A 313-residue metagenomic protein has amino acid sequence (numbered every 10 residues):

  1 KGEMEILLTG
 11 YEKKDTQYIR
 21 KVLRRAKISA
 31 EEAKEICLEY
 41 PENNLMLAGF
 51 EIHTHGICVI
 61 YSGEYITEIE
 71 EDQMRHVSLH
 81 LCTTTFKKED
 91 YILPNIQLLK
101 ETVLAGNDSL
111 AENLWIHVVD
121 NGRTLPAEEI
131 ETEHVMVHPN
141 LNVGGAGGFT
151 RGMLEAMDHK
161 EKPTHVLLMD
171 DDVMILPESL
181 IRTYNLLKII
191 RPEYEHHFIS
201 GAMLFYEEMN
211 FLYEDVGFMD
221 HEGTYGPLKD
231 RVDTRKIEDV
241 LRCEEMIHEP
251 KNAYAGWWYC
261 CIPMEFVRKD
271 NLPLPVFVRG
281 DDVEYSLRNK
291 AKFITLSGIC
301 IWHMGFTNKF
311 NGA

Functional and structural regions predicted by a protein language model:
K1-L98, D108-S109: N-proximal low-complexity "stem/linker" segments adjacent to membrane-targeting elements
S62-E71, L296-G312: Active-site donor/metal-binding and catalytic loop motifs of nucleotide-sugar-dependent glycosylation enzymes
S78-C82, W115, E284: Cell-envelope/extracellular polymer assembly enzymes that use nucleotide-activated donors
L99-H138: Acidic donor-binding segment of Leloir-type glycosyltransferases
E161-M174: Short beta-strand-to-loop acidic/aromatic patch adjacent to the donor-nucleotide binding site
E178-L228: Conserved donor NDP-sugar-binding/catalytic core segment of glycosyltransferases
D230-Y259, F310: A recurrent flexible, glycine/aromatic-enriched loop bordering the glycosyltransferase active site that acts as
Y254-Y259, R268-Y285, K292-C300: Donor nucleotide-sugar recognition loop
